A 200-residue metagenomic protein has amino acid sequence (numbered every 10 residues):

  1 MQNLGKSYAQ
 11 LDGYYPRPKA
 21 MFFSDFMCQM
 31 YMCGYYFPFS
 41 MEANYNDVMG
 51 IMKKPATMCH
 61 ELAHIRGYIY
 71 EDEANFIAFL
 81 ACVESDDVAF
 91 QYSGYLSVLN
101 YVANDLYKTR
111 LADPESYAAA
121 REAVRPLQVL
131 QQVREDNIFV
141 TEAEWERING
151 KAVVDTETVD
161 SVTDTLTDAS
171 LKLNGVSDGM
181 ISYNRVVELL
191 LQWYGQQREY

Functional and structural regions predicted by a protein language model:
M1-M41, D47-I51: Auxiliary, metal-adjacent structural segments of Zn-dependent hydrolase domains
M1-Y15, P55, V102-Y107, P114-S116 (+4 more regions): Mature, Sec-exported extracytoplasmic domains of Gram-positive
N44-V48, E61-R66, V88-A89: Second-shell loop/turn segments in exported
G50, A78-L80, D87, D178-V186: Secondary-structure junction/capping motif
G50-K54, Y70, Q91: Secondary-structure capping and boundary motifs in well-ordered enzyme cores
A56-N75, F79-L80: Active-site recognition of the HExxH zinc-binding catalytic motif
F76-E144: Active-site/pore-lining binding-face segments in mid-to-C-terminal subdomains
Q132-Y200: Pan-zinc metallopeptidase signature
